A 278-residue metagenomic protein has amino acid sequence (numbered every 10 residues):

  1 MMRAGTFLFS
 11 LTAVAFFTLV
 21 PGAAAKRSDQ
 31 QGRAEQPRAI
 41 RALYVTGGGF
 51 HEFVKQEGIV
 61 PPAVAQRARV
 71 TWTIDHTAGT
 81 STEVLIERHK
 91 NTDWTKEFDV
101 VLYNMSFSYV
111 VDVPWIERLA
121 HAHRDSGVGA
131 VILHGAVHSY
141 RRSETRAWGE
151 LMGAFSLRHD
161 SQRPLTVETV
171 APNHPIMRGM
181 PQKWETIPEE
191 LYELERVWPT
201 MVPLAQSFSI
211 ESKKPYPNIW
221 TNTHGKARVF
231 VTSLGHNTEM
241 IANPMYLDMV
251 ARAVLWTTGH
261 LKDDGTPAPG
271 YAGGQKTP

Functional and structural regions predicted by a protein language model:
M1-T6: Positively charged n-region of N-terminal signal peptides that target proteins for export
L8-L19: Bacterial N-terminal signal peptides
L19-Q31: Signal peptide processing junction and immediate N-terminal pro/mature segment of secreted/exported proteins
R27, R33-A39, Q66-R67, E211-P215 (+1 more regions): Extracellular ligand-binding/catalytic regions of CAZymes and related secreted enzymes and adhesion modules
Y44-V45, G49, F53-H138: Helical hinge/lid and interdomain linker segments adjacent to catalytic or ligand-binding clefts that mediate domain
V45, S108-G179: A glycine-rich, often tryptophan-bearing local segment used as a flexible ligand/cofactor-contacting loop or short
G48-F50, Q162-P164, H236-N243: Active-site rim elements
T71-T73, A154, D160-V229: Catalytic beta-strand/loop cores that center a nucleophilic Ser/Cys/Thr and support acyl-enzyme chemistry
